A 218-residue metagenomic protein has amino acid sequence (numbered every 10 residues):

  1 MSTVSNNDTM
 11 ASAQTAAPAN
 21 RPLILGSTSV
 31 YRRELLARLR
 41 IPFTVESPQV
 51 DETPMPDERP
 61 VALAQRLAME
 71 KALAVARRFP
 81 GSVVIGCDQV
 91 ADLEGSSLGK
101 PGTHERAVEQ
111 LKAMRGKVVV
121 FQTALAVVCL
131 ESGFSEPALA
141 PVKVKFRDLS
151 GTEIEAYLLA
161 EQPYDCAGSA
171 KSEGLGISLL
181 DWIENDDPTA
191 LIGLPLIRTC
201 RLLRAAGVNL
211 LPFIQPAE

Functional and structural regions predicted by a protein language model:
S2-N7, A11-L23, E58-E218: Anionic-ligand binding patches
S12-I41: N-terminal beta1-alpha1 ligand-phosphate binding loop
T28, P48, L130: Cofactor-binding loop segments of dinucleotide-utilizing enzymes, especially the Rossmann-like FAD- and NAD(P)+-binding
E34-R38, M55, R77-R78: Short loop/helix-cap segments at secondary-structure boundaries that form the rim of catalytic
R40-D57, S135-P141: Short glycine-rich, Thr/Ser-proximal phosphate-binding strand/loop in the N-terminal lobe of ATP-dependent enzymes
